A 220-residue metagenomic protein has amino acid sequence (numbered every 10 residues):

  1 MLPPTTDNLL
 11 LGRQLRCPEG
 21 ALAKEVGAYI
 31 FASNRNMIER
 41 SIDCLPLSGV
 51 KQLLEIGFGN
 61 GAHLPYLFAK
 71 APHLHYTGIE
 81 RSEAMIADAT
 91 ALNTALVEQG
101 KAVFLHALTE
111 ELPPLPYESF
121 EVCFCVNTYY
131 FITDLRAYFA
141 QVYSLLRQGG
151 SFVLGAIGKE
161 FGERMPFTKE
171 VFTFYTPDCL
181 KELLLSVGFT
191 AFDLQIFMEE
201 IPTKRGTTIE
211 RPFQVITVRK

Functional and structural regions predicted by a protein language model:
M1-L22: N-terminal, positively charged/glycine-rich alpha-helical extensions of SAM-dependent methyltransferases
A32-K51: Conserved alpha-helix/loop element of class I SAM-dependent methyltransferases that forms part of the SAM/SAH-binding
Q52-E111: Class I SAM-dependent methyltransferase SAM/SAH-binding core
E110-C123: A short acidic, Gly/Pro-enriched loop at the edge of an enzyme's catalytic core that lines a small-molecule cofactor
E121-D134: A short SAM/SAH-binding and catalytic strip from SAM-dependent methyltransferases
R136-Q148: A short glycine-rich, Lys/Arg-flanked "PGG" loop and its adjoining helix->strand segment in the class I
F152-K181: Conserved class I S-adenosyl-L-methionine
T190, E200-K220: Core SAM-dependent methyltransferase catalytic element
